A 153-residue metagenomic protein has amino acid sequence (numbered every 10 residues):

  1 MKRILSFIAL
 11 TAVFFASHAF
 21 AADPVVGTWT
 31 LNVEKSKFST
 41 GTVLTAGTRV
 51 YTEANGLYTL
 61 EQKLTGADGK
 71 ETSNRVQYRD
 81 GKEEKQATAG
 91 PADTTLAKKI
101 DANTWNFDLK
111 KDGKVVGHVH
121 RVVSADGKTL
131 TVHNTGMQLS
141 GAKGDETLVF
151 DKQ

Functional and structural regions predicted by a protein language model:
M1-I8: Bacterial N-terminal signal peptides that target proteins for export
I8-A9, A19: Cleavable N-terminal signal peptides
A9-L10, K128: Enrichment for repetitive, rod-forming helical segments
F14-H18: N-terminal signal peptide c-region/cleavage motif recognized by signal peptidases
F20-Q153: Hydrophobic small-molecule pocket/channel-lining residues, especially in calycin-type beta-barrels
